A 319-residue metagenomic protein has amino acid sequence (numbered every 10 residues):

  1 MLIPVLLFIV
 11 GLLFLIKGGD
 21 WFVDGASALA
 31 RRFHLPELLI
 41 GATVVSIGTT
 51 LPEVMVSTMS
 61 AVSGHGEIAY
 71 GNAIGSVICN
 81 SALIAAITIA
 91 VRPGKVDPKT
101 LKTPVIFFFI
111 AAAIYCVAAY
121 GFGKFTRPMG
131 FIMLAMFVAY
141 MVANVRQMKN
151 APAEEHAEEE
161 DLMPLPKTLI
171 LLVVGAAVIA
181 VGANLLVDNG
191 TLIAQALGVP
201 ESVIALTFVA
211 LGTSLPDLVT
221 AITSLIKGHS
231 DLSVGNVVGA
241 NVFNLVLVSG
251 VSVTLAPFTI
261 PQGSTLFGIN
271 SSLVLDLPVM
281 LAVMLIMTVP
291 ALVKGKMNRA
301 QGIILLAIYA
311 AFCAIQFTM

Functional and structural regions predicted by a protein language model:
M1-M319: Hydrophobic alpha-helical segments, chiefly the membrane-spanning helices and signal/signal-anchor peptides
